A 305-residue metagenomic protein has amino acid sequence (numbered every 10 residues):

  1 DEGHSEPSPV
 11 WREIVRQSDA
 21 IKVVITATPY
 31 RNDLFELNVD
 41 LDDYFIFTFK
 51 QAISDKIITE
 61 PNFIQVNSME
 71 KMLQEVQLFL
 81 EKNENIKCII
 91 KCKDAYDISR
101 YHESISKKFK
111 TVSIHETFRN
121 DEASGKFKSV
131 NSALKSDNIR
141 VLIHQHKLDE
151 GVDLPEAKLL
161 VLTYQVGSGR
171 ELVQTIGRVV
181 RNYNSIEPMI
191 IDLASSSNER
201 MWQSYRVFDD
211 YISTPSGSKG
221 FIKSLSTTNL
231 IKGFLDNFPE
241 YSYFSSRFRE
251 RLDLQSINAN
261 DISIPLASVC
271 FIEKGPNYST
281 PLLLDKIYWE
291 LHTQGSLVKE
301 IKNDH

Functional and structural regions predicted by a protein language model:
D1-E2, K147: Walker B catalytic acidic pair
H4-I57: Post-DEXD/H (motif II) to motif III coupling segment of the RecA-like Helicase ATP-binding lobe
D19-I21, I57-P61, F109, P155-L159 (+1 more regions): Short glycine-/polar-rich loops that comprise or flank the Walker A/P-loop and associated switch/sensor motifs
L41-R100: Conserved interdomain linker/interface between the two RecA-like ATPase lobes of SF2 helicase motors
A95-H115: Conserved helicase motor "Helicase C" RecA-like lobe of SF1/SF2 P-loop NTPases
R119-S218: Conserved RecA-like P-loop NTPase helicase motor core
S185-P276: Long, hydrophobic alpha-helical segments
A259-H305: Accessory helical-bundle/CTD segments and flexible terminal tails appended to RecA-like ATPase motors
